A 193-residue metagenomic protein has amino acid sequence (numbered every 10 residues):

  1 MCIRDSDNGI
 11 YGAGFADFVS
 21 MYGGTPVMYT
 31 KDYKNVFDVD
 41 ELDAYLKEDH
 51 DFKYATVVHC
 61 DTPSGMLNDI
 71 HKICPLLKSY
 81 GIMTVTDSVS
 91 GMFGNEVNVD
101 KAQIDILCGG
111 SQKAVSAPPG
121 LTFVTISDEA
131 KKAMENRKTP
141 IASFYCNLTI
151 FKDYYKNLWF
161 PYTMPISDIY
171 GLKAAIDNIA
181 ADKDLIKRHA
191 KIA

Functional and structural regions predicted by a protein language model:
M1-D5: Conserved small/polar residues in nucleotide/adenosyl-binding loops
D7-G24, D32: Substrate-binding/gating loop at the entrance of the active-site cleft, primarily in PLP-dependent aminotransferase-like
G12-A13, N35, G91-F93, K113-A117 (+1 more regions): Short gly/pro/ser/thr-enriched loop/turn and capping motifs at secondary-structure boundaries
Y29-N35: Short beta->alpha junction loops
F37-S88, F93, I106: Active-site phosphate-binding strand-loop segment of PLP-dependent enzymes
D100-Q112: Conserved active-site segment immediately N-terminal to the catalytic lysine that forms the internal aldimine
Q112-A193: Active-site C-terminal subdomain of aminotransferase-like
